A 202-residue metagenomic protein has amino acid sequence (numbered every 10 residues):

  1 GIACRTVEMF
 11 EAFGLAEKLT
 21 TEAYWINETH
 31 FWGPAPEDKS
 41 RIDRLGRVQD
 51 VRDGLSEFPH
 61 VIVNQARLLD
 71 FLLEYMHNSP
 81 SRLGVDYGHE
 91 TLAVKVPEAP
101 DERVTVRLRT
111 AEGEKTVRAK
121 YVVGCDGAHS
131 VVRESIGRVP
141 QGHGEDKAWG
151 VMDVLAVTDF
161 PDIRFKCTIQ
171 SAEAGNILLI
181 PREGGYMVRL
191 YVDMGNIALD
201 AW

Functional and structural regions predicted by a protein language model:
G1-H77, C167-S171, I180: Active-site-adjacent segment of FAD-dependent monooxygenases/related oxidoreductases
T20, G84-D86, Q141: General small-molecule cofactor/ligand-binding pocket signal
W32-P34, R107-A111, L155: A generic structural motif
P36-D38, G113-K115, E173-G175: Short acidic/polar mixed-charge low-complexity motifs
E74, P100-D101, Y121, C125-W202: Conserved FAD-binding catalytic core of PHBH/FMO-like flavoproteins
H77-S81, E98, E112-K115, G142: A conserved hydrophobic secondary-structure block that centers on an alpha-helix together with its immediately flanking
Y87-V104: A conserved short coil-to-beta-strand element within the FAD-binding core of flavoproteins
A111-Y121, C125: Core beta-strand elements of the Rossmann-like FAD/NAD(P) dinucleotide-binding domain in flavoenzyme oxidoreductases
